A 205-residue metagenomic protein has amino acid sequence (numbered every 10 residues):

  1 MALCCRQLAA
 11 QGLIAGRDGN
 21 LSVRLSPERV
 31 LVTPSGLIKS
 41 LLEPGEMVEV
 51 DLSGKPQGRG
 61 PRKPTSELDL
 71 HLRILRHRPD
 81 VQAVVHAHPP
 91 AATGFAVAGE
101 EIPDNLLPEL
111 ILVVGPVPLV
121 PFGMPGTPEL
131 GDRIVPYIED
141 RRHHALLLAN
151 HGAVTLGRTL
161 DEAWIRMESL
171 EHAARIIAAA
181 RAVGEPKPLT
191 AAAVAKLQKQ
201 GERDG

Functional and structural regions predicted by a protein language model:
M1-G205: Glycine-rich flexible loops
